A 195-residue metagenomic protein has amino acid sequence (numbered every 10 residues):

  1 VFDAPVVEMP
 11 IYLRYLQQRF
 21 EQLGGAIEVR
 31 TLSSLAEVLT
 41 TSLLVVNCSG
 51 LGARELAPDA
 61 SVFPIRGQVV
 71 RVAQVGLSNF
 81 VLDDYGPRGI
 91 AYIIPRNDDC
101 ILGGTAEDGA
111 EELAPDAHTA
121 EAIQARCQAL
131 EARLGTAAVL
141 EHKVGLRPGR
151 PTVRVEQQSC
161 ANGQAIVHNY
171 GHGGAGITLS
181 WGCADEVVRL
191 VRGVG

Functional and structural regions predicted by a protein language model:
V1-S42, C48: Helical element adjacent to the flavin cofactor pocket in flavoenzyme catalytic cores
I11, Q17, L56-A60, V81-D83 (+2 more regions): A short secondary-structure junction signal
Y15, A137-G195: C-terminal catalytic lobe of FAD-dependent flavoproteins
N47-V62, R71: Flavin (primarily FAD) binding-site architecture
E55-P58, E112-L113, P151, T178-L179: Short glycine-/acidic-enriched loop or helix-start segments at secondary-structure transitions that form or flank
V62, G76-S78, N97-I101, E107-P148 (+1 more regions): Flavin-binding catalytic cores
V69-G89, P95: Glycine-rich loop(s) and the adjacent beta-strand/alpha-helix scaffold that form part
I90-I94, E156-S159: Short, surface-exposed beta-strand/loop micro-motifs that present aromatic residues
